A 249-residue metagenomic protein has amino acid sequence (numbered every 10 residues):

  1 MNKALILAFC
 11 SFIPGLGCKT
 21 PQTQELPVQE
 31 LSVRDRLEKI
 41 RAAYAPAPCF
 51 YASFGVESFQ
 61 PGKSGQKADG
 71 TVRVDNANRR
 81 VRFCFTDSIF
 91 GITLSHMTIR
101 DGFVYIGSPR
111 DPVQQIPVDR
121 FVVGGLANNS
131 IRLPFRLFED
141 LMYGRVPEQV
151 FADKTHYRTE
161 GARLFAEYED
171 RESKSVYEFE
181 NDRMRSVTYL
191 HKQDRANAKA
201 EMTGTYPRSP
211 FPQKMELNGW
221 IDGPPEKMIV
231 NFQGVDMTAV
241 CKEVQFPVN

Functional and structural regions predicted by a protein language model:
M1-L16: Sec-dependent bacterial lipoprotein signal peptides
G17-D75, V244-N249: N-terminal leader/targeting segments and the immediate start of mature chains
C18-P27, R110, E160-R163, H191-N249: Non-transmembrane domains of secretory- and envelope-associated proteins
P46-R110: N-terminal mature ectodomain segment of secretory-pathway/periplasmic proteins
D69-V74, S175-Y177, A200-G204, V230-F232: Hydrophobic/aromatic beta-strand elements that line small-molecule binding cavities or substrate pockets in beta-rich
R80-F85, V104-S108, A166, S186-Y189 (+1 more regions): Short hydrophobic/aromatic-rich beta-strand segments that constitute the beta-sheet cores of beta-sandwich/beta-barrel
G107-V146: Acidic/charged, solvent-exposed loop-and-adjacent secondary-structure segments enriched in E/D, K/R, S/T, and G/P
Y143-P210: Extended beta-strand-rich segments in extracellular/periplasmic secretory proteins, especially within noncatalytic
